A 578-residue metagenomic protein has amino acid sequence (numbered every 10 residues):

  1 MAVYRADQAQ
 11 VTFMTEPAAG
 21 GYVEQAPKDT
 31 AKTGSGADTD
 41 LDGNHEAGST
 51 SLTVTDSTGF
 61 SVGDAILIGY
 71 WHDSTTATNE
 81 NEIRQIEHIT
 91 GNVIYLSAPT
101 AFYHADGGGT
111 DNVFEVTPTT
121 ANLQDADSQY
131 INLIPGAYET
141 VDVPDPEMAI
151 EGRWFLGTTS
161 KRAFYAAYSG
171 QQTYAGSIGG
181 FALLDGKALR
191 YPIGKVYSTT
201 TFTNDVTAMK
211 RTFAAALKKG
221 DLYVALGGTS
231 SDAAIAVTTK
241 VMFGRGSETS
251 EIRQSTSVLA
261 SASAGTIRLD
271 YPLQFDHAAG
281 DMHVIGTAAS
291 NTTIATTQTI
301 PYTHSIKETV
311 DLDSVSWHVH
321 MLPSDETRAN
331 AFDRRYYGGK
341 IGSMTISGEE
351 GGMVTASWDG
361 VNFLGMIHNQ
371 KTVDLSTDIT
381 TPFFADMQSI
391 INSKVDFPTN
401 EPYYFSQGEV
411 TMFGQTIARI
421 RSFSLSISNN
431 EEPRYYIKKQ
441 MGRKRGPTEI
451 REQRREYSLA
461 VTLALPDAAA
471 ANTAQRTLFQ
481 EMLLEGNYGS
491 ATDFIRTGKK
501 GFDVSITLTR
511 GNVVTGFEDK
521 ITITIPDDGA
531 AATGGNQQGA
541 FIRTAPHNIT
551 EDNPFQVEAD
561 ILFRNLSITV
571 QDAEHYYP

Functional and structural regions predicted by a protein language model:
M1-N44, T55, G59-E87, G91-V93 (+1 more regions): Signature of extracytoplasmic/envelope-associated structural regions
T50-L52: Structural beta-strand segments of beta-rich domains
